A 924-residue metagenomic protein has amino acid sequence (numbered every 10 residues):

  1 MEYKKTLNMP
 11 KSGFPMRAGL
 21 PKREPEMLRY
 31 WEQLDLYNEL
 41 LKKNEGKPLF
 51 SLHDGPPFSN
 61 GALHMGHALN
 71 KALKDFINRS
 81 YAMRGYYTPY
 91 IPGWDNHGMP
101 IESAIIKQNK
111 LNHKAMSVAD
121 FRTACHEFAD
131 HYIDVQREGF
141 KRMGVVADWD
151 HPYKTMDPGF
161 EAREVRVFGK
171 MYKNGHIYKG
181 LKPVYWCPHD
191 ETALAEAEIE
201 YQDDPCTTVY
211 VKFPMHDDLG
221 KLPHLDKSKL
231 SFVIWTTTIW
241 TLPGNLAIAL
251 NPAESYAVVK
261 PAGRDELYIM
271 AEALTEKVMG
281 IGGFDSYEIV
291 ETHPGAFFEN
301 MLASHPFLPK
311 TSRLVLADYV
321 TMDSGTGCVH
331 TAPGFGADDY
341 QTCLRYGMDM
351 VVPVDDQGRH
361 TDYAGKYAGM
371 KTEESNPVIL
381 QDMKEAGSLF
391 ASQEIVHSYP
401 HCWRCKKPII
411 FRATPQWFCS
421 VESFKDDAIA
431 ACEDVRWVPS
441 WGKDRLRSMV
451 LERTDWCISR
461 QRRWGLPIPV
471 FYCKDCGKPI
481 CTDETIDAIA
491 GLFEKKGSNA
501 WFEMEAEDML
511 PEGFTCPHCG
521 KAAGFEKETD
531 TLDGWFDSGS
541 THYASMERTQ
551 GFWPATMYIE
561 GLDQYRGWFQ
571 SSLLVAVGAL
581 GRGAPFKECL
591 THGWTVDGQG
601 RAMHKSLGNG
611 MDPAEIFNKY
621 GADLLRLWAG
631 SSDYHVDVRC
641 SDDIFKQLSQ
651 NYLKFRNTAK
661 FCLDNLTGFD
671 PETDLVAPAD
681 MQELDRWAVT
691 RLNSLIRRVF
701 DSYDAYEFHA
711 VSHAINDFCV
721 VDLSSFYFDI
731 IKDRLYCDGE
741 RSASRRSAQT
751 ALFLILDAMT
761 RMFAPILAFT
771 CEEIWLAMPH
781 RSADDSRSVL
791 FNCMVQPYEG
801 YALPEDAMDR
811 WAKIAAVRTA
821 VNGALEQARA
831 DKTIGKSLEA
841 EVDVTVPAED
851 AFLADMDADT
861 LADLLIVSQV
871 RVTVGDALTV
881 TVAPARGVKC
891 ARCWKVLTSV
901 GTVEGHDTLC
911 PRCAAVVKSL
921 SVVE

Functional and structural regions predicted by a protein language model:
E2-L20, E26, Y30-L34, I106-P243 (+14 more regions): Residue patterns forming the tRNA-binding/recognition surfaces of aminoacyl-tRNA synthetases and related DALR
K42-S103, E164, I234-L242, A249 (+5 more regions): N-terminal catalytic cores of NTP/NDP-binding nucleotidyl/phosphoryl-transfer enzymes
D95, V184, P188, L194-Q202 (+8 more regions): Acidic, turn-prone loop/beta-hairpin segments
V184, Y399, I468-V470, G513 (+2 more regions): Residues immediately within or flanking Cys/His clusters that coordinate Zn2+ in small zinc-binding modules
C187, C402, C473, C516-C519 (+2 more regions): Short cysteine-rich clusters marking metal-coordination/redox-active sites
E191, Q461, G477, G520 (+2 more regions): Cys/His-coordinated zinc-binding microdomains
A247, E254-C328, A337-Q341: Protease-associated
R313, Y346-G358, R462-W464, D487-D637: Alpha-helical recognition segments enriched in aromatics with Gly/Pro capping that present substrate-recognition
